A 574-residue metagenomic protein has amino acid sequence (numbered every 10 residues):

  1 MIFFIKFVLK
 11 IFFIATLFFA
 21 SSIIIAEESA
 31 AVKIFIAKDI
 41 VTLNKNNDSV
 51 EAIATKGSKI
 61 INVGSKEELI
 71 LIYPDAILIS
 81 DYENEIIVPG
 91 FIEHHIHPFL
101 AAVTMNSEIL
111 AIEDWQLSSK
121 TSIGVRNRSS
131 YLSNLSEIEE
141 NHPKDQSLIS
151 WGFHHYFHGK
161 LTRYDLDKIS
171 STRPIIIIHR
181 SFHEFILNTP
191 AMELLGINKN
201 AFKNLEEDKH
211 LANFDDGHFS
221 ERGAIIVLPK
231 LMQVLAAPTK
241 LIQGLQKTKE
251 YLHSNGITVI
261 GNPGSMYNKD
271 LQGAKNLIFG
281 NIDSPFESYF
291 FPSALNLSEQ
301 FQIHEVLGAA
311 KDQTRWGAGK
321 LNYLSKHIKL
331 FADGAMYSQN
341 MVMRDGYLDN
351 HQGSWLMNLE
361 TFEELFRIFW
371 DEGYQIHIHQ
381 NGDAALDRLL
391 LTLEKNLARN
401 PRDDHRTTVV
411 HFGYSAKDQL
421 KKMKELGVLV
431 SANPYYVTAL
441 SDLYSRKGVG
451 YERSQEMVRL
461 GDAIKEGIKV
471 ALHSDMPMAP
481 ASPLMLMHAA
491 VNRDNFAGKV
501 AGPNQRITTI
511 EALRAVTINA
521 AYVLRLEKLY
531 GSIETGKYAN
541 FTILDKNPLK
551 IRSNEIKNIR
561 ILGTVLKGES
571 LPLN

Functional and structural regions predicted by a protein language model:
I2-F12: Bacterial N-terminal signal peptides that target proteins for export
A20-S21: N-terminal signal peptide c-region/cleavage motif recognized by signal peptidases
E28-I36, V41, K45-V306, K311 (+7 more regions): Divalent metal-binding segments
I278-N281, T314-G319, R402, M423-E425: Acidic (Asp/Glu)-rich catalytic clusters
R367-H377, N381-T407, H411-F412, K417-K424 (+3 more regions): His/Asp/Glu-enriched, well-ordered alpha-helical/loop segment that forms or immediately abuts the divalent-metal
L429: Ligand-binding beta-strand-loop-alpha-helix segment within the catalytic cores of soluble metabolic enzymes
